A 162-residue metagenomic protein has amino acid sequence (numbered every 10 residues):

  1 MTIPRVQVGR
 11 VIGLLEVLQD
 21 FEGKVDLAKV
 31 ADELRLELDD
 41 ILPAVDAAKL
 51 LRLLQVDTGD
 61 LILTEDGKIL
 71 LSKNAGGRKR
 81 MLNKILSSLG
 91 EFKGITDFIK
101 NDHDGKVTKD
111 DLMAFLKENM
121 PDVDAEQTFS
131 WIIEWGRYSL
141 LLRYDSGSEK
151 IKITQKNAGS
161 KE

Functional and structural regions predicted by a protein language model:
M1-E162: Donor-sugar nucleotide-binding helix/loop cap in glycosyltransferases
